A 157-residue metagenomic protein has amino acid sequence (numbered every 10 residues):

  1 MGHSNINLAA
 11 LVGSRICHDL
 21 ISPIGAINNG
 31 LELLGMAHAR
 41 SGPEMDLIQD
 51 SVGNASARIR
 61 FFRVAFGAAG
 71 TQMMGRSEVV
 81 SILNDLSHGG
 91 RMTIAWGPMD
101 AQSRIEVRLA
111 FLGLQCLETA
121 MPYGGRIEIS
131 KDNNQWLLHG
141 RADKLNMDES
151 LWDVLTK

Functional and structural regions predicted by a protein language model:
G2, V12, P23-S77, A101 (+1 more regions): Histidine phosphotransfer helical core of two-component systems
I6: Catalytic-site-adjacent helices and loops of nucleotide signaling machinery
A10-A37, R104-K131: Conserved ATP-binding N-box helix of the HATPase_c
N54, R58-F61, A65-A68, D85-T93 (+1 more regions): Amphipathic alpha-helical interaction surfaces
F61, E78, I82, S150-V154: Exposed alpha-helical structural elements
E78-A101: Helix-loop-beta hinge of the Bergerat
I94-D100, K131-N133, A142: Heptad-repeat coiled-coil segments of the DHp/HisKA dimerization-phosphoacceptor module
N134-K157: Glycine-rich/acidic phosphate-handling loop/turn and adjacent ATP-lid/helix of nucleotide-binding kinase/ATPase domains
